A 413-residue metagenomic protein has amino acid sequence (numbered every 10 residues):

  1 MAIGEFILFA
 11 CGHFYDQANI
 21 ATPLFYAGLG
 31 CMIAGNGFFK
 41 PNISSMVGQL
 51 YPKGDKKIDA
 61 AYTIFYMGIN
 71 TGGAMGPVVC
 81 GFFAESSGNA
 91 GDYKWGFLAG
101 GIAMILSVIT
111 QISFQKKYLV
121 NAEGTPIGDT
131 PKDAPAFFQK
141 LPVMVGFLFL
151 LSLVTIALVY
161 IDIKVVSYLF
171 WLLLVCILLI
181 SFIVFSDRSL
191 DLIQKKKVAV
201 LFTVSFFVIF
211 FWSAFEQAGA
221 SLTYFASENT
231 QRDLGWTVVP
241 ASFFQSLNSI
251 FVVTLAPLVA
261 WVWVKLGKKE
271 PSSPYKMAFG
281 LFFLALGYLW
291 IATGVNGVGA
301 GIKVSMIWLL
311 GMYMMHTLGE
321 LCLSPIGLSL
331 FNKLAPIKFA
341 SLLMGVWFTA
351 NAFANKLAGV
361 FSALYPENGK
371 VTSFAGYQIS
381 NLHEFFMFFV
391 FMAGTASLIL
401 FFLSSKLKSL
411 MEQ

Functional and structural regions predicted by a protein language model:
M1-I20, F279-G301: C-terminal ends and interior cores of transmembrane alpha-helices in multi-pass membrane transporters/permeases
M1-I3, D55, K265-F282: Cytoplasmic membrane-interface "Motif A"-like loop-to-helix N-cap segments of 12-TM Major Facilitator Superfamily
G4, Q17-F39, S205, A300-C322: Hydrophobic core of transmembrane alpha-helices in multi-pass small-molecule transporters, especially MFS/SLC-type
Y15, V79-A90, V262-W263, G267 (+1 more regions): Interfacial helix-cap and linker-helix signal at transmembrane-aqueous boundaries of multi-pass secondary transporters
K53-G54, G81-T223, E228-D233, K265-K269 (+1 more regions): Intracellular loop-helix junctions on the cytosolic face of multi-pass helical membrane proteins
K57-T63, K164-L172, V198-A199, Q231-F251 (+4 more regions): Loop-to-transmembrane helix entry
K57-V78, A99-S107, F147, L151 (+2 more regions): Glycine-rich segments within core transmembrane alpha-helices of 12-TM secondary carriers
L172-F185, T237-G267, F279-Y288: Transmembrane alpha-helices of Major Facilitator/SLC transporters
